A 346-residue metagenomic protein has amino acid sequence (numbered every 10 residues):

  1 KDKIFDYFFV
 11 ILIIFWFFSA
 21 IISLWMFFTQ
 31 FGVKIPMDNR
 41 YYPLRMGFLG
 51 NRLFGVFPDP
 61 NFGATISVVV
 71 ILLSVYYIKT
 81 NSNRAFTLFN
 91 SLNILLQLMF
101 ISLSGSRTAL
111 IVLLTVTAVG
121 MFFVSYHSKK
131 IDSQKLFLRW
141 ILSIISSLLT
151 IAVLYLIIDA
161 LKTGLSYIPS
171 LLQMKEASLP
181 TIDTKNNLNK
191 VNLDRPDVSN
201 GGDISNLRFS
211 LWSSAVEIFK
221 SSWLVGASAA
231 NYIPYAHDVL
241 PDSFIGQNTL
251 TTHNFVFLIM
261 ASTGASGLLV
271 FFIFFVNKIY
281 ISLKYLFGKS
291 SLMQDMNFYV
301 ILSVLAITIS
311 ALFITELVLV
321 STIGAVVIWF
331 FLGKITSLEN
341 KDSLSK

Functional and structural regions predicted by a protein language model:
K3-Y7, N81-R84, S133, T249-S262 (+1 more regions): Juxtamembrane loop-transmembrane helix junctions in multi-pass integral membrane proteins, especially the extracellular
D6-L44, F48, G55-K130, Q134-L142 (+5 more regions): Alpha-helical transmembrane segments of multi-pass inner-membrane proteins
I21, F27-Q30, M121-S199, S213-S221 (+1 more regions): A membrane-periplasm/extracellular boundary helix in multi-pass inner-membrane enzymes that assemble envelope glycans
I35-M37, L165-I168, K341-K346: Short, Lys/Arg-enriched, Gly/Pro-containing loop segments at transmembrane-helix junctions of multi-pass membrane
Y41, G47, P196-T263: Long extracytoplasmic/lumenal interhelical loops at the membrane interface of multi-pass membrane proteins
F54-S67, T252-F255, M260-G264, L317-I328: Membrane-interface micro-motifs in multi-pass membrane enzymes
L113-M121, N297-K346: Transmembrane alpha-helices of multi-pass inner-membrane enzymes
G288: Short, surface-exposed polybasic-aromatic patches that bind anionic ligands, especially phosphate groups
